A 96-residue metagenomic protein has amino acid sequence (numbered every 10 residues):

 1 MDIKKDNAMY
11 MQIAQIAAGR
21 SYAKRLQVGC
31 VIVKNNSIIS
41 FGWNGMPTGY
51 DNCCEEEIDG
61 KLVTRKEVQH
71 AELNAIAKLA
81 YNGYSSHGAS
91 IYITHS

Functional and structural regions predicted by a protein language model:
D2-Q27: Short, basic/aromatic recognition patches
K4-K5, I39-S96: Zn2+-dependent cytidine deaminase-like catalytic core
Y22-C30, C53-E56: Short charge-dense sequence patches
Q27-G42: Short beta-strand scaffold segments in enzyme catalytic cores
